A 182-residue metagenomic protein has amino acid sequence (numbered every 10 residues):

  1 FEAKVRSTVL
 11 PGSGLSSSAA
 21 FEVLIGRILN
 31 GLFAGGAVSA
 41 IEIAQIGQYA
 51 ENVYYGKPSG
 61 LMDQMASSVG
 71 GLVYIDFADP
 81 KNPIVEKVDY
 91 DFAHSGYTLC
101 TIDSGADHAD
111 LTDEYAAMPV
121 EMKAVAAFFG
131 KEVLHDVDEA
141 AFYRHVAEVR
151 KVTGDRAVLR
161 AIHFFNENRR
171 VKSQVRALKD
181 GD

Functional and structural regions predicted by a protein language model:
F1-H94: Gly/Ser-rich oxyanion-binding loop with an adjacent helix/lid that shapes the negatively charged ligand pocket
Y74-D182: C-terminal nucleotide
